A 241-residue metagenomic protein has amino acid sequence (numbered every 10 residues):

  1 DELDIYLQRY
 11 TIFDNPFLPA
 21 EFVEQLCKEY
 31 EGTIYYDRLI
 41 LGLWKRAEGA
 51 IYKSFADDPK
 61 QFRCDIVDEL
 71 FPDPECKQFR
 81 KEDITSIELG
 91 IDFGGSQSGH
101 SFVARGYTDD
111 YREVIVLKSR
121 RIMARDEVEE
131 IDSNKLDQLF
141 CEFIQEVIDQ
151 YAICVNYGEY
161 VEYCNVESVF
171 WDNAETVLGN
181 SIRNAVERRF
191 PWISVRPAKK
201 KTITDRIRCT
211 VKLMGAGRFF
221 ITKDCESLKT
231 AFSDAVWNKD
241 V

Functional and structural regions predicted by a protein language model:
D1-D14: Signature of the SF2 helicase/ATPase Hel1-core->accessory helical subdomain module
E2-L3, G106-Y111: Short acidic-glycine loop/turn motifs at beta-strand connectors
Y6-Q8, L89, F170: Hydrophobic/aromatic beta-strand patches that form the interior of the parallel beta-sheet core in alpha/beta enzyme
Q8-Y10, I40, I122: Hydrophobic residues at beta-strand termini and immediately following loops that shape nucleotide-binding pockets
N15-G94: ATPase catalytic-site recognition across NTP-hydrolyzing enzymes
E82-T85, S96-G99, Y163-N165, G215-A216: Short, well-ordered loop/turn elements at secondary-structure boundaries
G99-R105: Short beta-strand scaffold segments in enzyme catalytic cores
V103, R112-V241: Mg2+-dependent endonuclease catalytic cores in nucleic-acid-processing enzymes, primarily RNase H-like
